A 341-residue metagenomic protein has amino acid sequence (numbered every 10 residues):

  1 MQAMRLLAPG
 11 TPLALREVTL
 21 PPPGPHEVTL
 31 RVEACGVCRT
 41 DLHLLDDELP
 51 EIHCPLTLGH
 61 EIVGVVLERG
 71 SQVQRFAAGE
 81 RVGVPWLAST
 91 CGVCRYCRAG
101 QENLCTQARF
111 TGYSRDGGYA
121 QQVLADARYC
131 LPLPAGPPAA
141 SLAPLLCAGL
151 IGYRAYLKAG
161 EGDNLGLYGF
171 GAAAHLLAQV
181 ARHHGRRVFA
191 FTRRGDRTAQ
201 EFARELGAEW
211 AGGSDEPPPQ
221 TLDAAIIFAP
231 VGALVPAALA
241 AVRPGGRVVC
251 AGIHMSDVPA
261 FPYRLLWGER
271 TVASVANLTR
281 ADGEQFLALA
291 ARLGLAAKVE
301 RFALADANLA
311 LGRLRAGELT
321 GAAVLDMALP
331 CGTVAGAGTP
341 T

Functional and structural regions predicted by a protein language model:
M1-V63, A125, Y153, A328-A337 (+1 more regions): Short N-terminal strand-loop motif that marks the start of NAD(P)H/FAD-dependent oxidoreductase cofactor-binding domains
P21-C35, E48-R95, Y129, P134-P137: Glycine-rich beta-strand-centered segment in the early N-terminal region that forms part of a ligand/cofactor-binding
C38, P85-L131: Cysteine-cluster motifs in flexible loop/terminal segments that predominantly coordinate metals
A135-D215: Mid-domain Rossmann-like dinucleotide-binding core that forms the NAD(H)/NADP(H) cofactor-binding site
H183, P236, R280-T341: C-terminal hydrophobic helical "lid"/dimerization subdomain of Rossmann-like NAD(P)H-dependent oxidoreductases
F189, R197-T271, A328-A335: Glycine-rich cofactor phosphate-binding loops and adjacent beta1-alpha1 units of small-molecule cofactor enzyme domains
